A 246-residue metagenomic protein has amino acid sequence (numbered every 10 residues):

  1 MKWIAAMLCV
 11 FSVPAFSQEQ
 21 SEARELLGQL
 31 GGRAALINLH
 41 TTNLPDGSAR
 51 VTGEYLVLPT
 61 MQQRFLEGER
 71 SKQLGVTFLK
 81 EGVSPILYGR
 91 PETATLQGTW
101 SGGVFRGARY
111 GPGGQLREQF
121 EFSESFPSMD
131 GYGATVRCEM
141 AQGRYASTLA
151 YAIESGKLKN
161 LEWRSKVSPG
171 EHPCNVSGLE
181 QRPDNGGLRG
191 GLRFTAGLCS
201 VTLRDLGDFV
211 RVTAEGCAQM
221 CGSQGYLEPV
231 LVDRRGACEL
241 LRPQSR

Functional and structural regions predicted by a protein language model:
M1-M7: Sec-dependent signal peptide recognition, specifically the positively charged N-region followed immediately by
M7-L8, S17: Short stretches within intrinsically disordered, low-complexity N-terminal or propeptide regions
S12-P14: N-terminal signal peptide c-region/cleavage motif recognized by signal peptidases
Q18-D205, M220-C221, A237: Central antiparallel beta-sheet cores of small beta-barrel/beta-sandwich binding domains
A23, L227-P229: Intrinsically disordered, low-complexity regions
F209-Y226: Beta-strand-rich cores of mature extracytoplasmic or soluble domains
V230-R246: Short, low-complexity, Pro/Ser/Thr/Gly-rich segments in the mature regions of secreted, periplasmic
